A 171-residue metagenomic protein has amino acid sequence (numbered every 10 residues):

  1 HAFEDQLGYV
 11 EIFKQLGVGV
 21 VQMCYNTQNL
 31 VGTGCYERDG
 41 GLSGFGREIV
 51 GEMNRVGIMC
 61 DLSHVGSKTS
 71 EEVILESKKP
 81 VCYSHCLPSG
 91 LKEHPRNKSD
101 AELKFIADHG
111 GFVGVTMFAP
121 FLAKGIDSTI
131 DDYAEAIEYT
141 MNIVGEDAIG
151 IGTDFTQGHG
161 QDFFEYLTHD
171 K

Functional and structural regions predicted by a protein language model:
H1-I126, A134-M141, A148, D170: Extended, charged catalytic domains and RNA/DNA-binding interfaces, predominantly in divalent-metal-using enzymes
V144-Y166: Short acidic/histidine-rich active-site segments
